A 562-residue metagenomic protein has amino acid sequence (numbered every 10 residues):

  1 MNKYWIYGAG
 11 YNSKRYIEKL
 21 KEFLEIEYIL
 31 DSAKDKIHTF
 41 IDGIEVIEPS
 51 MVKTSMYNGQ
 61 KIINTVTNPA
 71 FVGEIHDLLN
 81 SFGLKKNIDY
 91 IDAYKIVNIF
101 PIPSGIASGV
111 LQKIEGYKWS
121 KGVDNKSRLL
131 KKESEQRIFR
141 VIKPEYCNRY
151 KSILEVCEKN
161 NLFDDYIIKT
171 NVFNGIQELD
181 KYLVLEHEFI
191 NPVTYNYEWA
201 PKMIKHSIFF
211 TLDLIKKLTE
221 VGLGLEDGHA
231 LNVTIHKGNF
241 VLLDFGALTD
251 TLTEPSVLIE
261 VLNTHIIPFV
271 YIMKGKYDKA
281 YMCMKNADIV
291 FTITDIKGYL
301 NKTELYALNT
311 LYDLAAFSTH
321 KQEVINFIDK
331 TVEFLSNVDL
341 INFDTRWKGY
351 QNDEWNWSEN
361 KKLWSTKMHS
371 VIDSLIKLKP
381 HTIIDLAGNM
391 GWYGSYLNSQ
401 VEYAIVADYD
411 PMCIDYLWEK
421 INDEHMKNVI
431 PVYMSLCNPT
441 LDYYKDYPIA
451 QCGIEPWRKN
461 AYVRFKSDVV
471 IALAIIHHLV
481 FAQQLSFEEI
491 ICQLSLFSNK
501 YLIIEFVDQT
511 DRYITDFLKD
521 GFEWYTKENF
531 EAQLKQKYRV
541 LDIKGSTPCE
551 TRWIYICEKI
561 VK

Functional and structural regions predicted by a protein language model:
M1-P101: Hydrophobic, well-ordered beta-alpha structural blocks that scaffold small-molecule cofactor pockets
I99-T194, F209-E226, H236, P268-T294: Conserved ATP-binding subdomain of kinase catalytic cores across diverse folds
G224, H229-M273: Catalytic activation segment of kinase domains across protein kinase-like and atypical kinase folds
P380-N389: Conserved class I S-adenosyl-L-methionine
M390-V401: Conserved SAM-binding loop of SAM-dependent methyltransferases across substrates and taxa, primarily the Class I
W418-R464: S-adenosyl-L-methionine
I454, L479-Q493: A short, conserved alpha-helix within the catalytic core of class I
Q493-D508: Conserved beta-strand signature within the Rossmann-like core of class I S-adenosyl-L-methionine
